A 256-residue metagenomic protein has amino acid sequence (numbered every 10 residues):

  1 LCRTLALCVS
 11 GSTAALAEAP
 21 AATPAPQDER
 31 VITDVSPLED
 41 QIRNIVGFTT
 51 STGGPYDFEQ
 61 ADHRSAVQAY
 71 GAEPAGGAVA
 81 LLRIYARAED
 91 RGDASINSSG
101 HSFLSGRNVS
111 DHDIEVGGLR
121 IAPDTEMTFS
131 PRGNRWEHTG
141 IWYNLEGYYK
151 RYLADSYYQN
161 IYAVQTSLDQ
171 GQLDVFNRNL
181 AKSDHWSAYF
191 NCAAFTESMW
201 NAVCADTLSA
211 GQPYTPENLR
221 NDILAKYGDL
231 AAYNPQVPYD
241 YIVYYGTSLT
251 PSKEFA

Functional and structural regions predicted by a protein language model:
L1-A14: Sec-dependent N-terminal signal peptides of Gram-positive bacterial secreted proteins and lipoproteins
G11-P26: Sec-dependent signal peptide cleavage junction
D28-E29, V35-T49, G54-D57, V175-A256: Activation targets extended, charge/polar-rich intrinsically disordered C-terminal tails
P55-F58, D62-Q159: Glycine-rich catalytic cores of cysteine/serine-nucleophile enzymes that process amide/ester linkages in cell-envelope
E89-D93, Q159-Q165, R178-S187: Second-shell loop/turn segments in exported
S95-S99, T166-D169, L173, H185-A193: Solvent-exposed, acidic/flexible segments
G147-N177: Structured domain cores in non-transmembrane regions
